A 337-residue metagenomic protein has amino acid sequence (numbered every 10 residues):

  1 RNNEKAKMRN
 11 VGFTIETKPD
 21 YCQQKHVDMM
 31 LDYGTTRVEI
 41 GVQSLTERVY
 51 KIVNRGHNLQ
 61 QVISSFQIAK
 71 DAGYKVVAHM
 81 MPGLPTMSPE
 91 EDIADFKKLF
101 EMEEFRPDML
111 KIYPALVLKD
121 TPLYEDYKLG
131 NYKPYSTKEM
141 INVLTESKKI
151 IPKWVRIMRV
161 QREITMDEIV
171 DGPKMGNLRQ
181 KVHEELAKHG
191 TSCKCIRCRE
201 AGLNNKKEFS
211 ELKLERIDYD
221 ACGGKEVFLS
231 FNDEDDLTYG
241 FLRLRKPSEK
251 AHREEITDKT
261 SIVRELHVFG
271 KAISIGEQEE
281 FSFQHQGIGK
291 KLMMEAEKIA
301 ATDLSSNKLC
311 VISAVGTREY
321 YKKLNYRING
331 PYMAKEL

Functional and structural regions predicted by a protein language model:
R1-V77, M81-L118, P122-K138, N142 (+1 more regions): Conserved non-cysteine loop/helix-boundary elements of the Radical SAM core domain that shape
T17-Y21, S44, P114-L116, D233 (+3 more regions): Short, flexible loop/turn elements at secondary-structure junctions
L31, F100-E103, E297, A301-T302 (+1 more regions): Non-catalytic positions within long, well-ordered alpha-helices that form the structural scaffold/packing of enzyme
N131-R243, P247-E249: C-terminal accessory regions of radical SAM enzymes
T257-Q284: Conserved acetyl-CoA binding element of GNAT-fold acetyltransferases
E279-I299: Conserved acetyl-CoA-binding loop-helix of GNAT-fold acetyltransferases
K298-S313: Conserved GNAT acetyl-CoA-binding A-motif
S313-Y332: Conserved active-site alpha-helix within GNAT-family acetyltransferase domains
